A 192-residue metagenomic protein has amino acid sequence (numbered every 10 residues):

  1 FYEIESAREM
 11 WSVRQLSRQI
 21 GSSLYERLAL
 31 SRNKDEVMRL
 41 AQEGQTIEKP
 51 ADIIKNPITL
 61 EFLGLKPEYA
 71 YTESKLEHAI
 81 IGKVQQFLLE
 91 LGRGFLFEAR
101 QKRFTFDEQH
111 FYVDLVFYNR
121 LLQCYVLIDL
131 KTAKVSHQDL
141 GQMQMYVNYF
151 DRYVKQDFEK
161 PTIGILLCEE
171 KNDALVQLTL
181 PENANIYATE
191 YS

Functional and structural regions predicted by a protein language model:
F1-S192: Basic, low-complexity intrinsically disordered segments
